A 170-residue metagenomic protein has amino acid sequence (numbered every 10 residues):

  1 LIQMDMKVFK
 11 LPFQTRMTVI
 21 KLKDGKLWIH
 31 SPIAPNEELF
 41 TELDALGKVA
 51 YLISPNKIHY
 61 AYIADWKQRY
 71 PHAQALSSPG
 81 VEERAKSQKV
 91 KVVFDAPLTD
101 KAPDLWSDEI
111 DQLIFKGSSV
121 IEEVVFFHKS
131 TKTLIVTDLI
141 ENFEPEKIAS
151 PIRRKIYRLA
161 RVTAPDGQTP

Functional and structural regions predicted by a protein language model:
L1-D24: Zn-dependent metallo-beta-lactamase
L1-I2, W28, S107-D111: Short, hydrophobic/aromatic-rich segments at coil-to-beta transitions
D5-M6, P32-A34, K57, G80-V81 (+1 more regions): Active-site metal-binding loops of divalent metal-dependent hydrolases
K7, I29, S118-P170: Metallo-beta-lactamase
F9, E37, I58-Y62, E82-A85 (+1 more regions): Active-site environment of divalent metal-dependent phosphoester hydrolases
H30-A45: A glycine-rich beta-to-alpha transition motif near the start of alpha/beta enzyme domains, typified by
I33-N36, N56-H59, G117-V120: Short beta->alpha connector loops
E42-L105: Active-site HxH/HxHxD metal-binding segment of metal-dependent hydrolases
